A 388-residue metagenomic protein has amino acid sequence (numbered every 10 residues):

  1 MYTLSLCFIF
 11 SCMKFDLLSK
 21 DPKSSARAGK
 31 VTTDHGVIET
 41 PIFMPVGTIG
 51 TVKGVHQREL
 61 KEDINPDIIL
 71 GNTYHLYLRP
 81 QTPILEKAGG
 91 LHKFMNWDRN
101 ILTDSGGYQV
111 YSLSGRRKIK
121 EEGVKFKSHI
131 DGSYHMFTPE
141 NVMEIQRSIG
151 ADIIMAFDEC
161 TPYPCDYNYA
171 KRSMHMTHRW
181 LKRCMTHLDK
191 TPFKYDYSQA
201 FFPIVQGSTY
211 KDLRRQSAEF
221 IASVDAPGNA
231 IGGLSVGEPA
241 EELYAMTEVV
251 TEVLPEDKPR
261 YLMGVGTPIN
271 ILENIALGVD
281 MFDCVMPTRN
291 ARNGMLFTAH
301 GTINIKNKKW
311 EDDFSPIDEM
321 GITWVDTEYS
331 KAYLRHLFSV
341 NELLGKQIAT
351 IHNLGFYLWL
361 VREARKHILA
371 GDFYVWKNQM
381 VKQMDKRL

Functional and structural regions predicted by a protein language model:
M13-K194, K308-E311: Non-catalytic, usually N-terminal nucleic-acid engagement modules in DNA/RNA processing proteins
M13-T32, I38-M44, K53-G54, D158-C165 (+1 more regions): C-terminal extensions of enzymes
G36, I69, D104, Q146 (+5 more regions): Conserved, mostly hydrophobic/aromatic
N141, I145, I149, R172 (+6 more regions): A non-catalytic, amphipathic alpha-helix used as a structural packing/dimerization or gating element in enzyme scaffolds
Y163-Y167, K171, G228-L234, L343-K346: Glycine- and acidic
H187, T191, D196-I317: Glycine-rich phosphate/ribose-binding loops and adjacent secondary-structure elements that form binding surfaces
